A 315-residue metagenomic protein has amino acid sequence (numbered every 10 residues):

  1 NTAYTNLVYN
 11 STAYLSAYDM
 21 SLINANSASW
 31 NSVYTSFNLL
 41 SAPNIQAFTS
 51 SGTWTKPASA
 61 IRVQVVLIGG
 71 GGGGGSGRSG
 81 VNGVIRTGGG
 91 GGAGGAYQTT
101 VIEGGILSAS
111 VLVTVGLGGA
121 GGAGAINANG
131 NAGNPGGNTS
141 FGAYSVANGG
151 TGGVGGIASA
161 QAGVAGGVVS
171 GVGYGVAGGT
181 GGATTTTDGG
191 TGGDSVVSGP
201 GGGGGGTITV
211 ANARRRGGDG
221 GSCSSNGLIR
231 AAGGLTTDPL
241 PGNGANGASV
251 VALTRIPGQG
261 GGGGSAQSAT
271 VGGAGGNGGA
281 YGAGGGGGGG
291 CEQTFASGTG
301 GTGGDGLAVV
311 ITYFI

Functional and structural regions predicted by a protein language model:
N1-A42: A signal for long, low-complexity, Ser/Thr/Asn-enriched, surface-exposed stalk/shaft and domain-boundary segments
T5, Y14, W30-V33, V65 (+3 more regions): Extracellular/surface recognition and adhesion modules
N6, N31-S32, N44-Q46, T139 (+2 more regions): Short Gly/Ser/Thr-biased coil->beta-strand turn/linker motifs that build repetitive extracellular beta-solenoid/fiber
L40-A42, T55-A58, A125-G152: Extended, polar beta-sheet/loop recognition surfaces of beta-rich domains that mediate binding to diverse ligands
L40-G73: GGW-centered surface loops in extracellular recognition modules
A47-T49, I68-A143, S265-Q267, G273 (+1 more regions): Glycine-rich strand-loop-strand elements at beta-sheet edges
G52-I61, T100-L107, F314: Extracellular and analogous surface-interaction loops
G91-G94, G118-G124, G133-G136, G149-G155 (+6 more regions): Collagen triple-helix signature
